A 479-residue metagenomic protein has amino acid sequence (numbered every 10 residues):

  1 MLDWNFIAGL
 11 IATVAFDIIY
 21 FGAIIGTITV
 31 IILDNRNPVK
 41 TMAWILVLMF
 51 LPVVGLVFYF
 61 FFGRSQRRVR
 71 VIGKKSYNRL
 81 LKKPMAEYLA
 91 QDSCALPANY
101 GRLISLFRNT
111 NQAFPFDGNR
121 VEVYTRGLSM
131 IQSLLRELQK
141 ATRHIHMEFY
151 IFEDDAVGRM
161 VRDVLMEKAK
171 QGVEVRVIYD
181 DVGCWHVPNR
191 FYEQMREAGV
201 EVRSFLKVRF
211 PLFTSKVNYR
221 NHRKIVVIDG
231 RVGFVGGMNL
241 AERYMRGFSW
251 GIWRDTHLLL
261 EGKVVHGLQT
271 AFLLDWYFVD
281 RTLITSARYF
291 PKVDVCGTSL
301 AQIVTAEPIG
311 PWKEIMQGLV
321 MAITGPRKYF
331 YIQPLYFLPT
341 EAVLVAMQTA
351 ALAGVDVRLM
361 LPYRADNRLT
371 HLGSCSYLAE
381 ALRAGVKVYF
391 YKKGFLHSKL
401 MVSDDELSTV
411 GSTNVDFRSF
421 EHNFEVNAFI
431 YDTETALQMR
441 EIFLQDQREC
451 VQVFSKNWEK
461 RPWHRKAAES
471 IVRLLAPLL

Functional and structural regions predicted by a protein language model:
M1-Q317, M321, G325, A365 (+5 more regions): N-terminal localization/anchoring segments of enzymes in phospholipid and broader phosphate metabolism
L260, G318-M321, V345-Q348, L352-D356 (+2 more regions): Exposed, interaction-prone extracellular/peripheral surfaces
P326, Y336-R358, P362-N367: Helical hairpin unit composed of two closely spaced alpha helices linked by a short loop
E341-L344, H371-G373, S403: Histidine/acidic-residue-rich catalytic or RNA/ligand-binding cores of hydrolases and nuclease-related proteins
V388-K392: Active-site donor-binding acidic/aromatic loop of nucleotide-activated sugar and phosphosugar transferases involved
K399: Catalytic-core elements of nucleic-acid end-processing and repair enzymes
